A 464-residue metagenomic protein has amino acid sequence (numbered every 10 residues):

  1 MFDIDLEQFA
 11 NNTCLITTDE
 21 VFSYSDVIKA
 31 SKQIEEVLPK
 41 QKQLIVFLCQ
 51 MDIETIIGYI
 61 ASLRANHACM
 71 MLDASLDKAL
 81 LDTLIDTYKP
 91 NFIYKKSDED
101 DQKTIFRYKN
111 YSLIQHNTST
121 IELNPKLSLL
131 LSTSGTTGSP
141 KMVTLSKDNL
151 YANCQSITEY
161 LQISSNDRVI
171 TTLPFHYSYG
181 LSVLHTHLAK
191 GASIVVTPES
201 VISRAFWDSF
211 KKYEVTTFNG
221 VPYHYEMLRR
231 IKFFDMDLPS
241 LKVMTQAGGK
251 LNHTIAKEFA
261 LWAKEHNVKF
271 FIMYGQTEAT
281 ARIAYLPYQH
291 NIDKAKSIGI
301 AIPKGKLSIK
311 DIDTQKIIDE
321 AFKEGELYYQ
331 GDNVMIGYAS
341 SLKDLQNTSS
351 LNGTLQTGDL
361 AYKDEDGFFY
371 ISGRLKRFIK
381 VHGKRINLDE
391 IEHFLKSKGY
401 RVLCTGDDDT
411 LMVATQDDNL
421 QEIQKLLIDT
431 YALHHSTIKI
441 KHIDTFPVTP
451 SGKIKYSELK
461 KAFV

Functional and structural regions predicted by a protein language model:
N11-P39, D82, L145-D148: Conserved AMP-binding/adenylate-forming core of the ANL superfamily
E20, Q33-S75, T172, R385: Conserved AMP-binding/adenylate-forming
S23-Y24, L127-Q155: Conserved AMP-binding A3 loop
F47, G331, G337, G358-H435 (+2 more regions): AMP-binding/adenylate-forming catalytic core of the ANL superfamily
Q115-S132, S139, Q162-R168: Conserved pre-ATP/AMP-binding loop-to-beta segment of ANL
Y151-R168, S178-T217, I302-K304: Conserved AMP-binding/adenylation subdomain of ANL enzymes
V215-G220, R229-D293, K306: Gly/Ser/Thr-rich phosphate-binding loop
I300-K304, Q315-T348, I386: Conserved ATP/PPi-binding loop(s) of AMP-dependent carboxylate-activating enzymes
